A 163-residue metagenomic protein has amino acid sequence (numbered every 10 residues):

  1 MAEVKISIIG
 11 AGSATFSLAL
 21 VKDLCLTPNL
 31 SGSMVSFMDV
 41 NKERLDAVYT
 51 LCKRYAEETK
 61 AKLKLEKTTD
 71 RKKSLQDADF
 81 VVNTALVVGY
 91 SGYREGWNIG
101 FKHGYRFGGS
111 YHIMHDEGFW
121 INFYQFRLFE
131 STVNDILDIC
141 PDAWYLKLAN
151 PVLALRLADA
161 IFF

Functional and structural regions predicted by a protein language model:
A2-W97, S110-F163: Metallocofactor- and cofactor-centric catalytic cores in central/energy metabolism, strongly enriched
F16, K102-H103: Short, glycine-/small- and polar/acidic-enriched structural segments that line small-molecule recognition paths
